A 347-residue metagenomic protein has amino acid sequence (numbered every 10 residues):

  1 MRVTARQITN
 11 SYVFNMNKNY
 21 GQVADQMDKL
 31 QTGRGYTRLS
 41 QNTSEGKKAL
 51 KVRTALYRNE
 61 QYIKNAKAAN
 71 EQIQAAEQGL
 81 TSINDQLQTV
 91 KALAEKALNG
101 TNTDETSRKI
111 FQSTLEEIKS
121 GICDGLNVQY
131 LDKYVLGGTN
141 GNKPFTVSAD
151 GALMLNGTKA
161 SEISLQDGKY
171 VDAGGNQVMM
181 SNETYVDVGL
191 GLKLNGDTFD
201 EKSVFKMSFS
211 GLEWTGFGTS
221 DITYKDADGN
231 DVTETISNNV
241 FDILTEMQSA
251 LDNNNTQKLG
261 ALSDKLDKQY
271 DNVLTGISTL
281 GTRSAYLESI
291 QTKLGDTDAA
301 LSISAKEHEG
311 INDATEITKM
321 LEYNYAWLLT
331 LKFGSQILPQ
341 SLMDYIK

Functional and structural regions predicted by a protein language model:
M1-G141, S249-K347: Amphipathic alpha-helical polymerization modules
M16, V23, M27-L30, R34 (+2 more regions): Polar, low-complexity export/assembly segments characteristic of proteins that are secreted or assemble on the cell
